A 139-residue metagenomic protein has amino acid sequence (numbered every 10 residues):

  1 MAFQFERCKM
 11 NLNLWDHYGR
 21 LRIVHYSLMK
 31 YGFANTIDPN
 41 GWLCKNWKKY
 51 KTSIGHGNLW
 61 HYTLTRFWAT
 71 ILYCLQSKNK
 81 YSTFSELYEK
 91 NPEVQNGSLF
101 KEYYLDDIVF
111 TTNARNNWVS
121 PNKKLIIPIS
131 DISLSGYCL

Functional and structural regions predicted by a protein language model:
M1-E6: Repeat-mediated protein-protein interaction surfaces in helical alpha-solenoids
R7-Y81: Conserved, aromatic- and glycine-enriched, well-ordered alpha/beta core segments that occur as contiguous structural
H61-L139: A charged, amphipathic interaction segment
